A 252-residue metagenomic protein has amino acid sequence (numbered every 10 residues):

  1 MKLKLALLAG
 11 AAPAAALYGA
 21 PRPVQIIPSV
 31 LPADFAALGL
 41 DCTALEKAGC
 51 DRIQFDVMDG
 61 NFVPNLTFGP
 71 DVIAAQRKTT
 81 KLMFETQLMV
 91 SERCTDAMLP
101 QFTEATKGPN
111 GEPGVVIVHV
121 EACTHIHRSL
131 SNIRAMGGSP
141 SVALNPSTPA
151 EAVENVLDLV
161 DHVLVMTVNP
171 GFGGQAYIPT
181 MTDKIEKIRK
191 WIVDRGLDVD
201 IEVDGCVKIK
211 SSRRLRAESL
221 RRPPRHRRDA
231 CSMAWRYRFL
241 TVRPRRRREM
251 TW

Functional and structural regions predicted by a protein language model:
K2-A15: Cleavable N-terminal signal peptides of Sec/SRP-targeted secreted and luminal proteins
L17-V115, E121-C123, N132, P140 (+3 more regions): Conserved N-terminal beta1-alpha1 strand-loop-helix module at the mouth
V24-S29, I53-F55, Q76, F84-L88 (+8 more regions): Hydrophobic faces of well-ordered beta-strands that scaffold small-molecule active sites in alpha/beta enzyme cores
L38, L45, D56, F102 (+5 more regions): Conserved, mostly hydrophobic/aromatic
C42, R93-A105, T148-L159, C206-R221 (+1 more regions): Catalytic cores of alpha/beta
D59-T67, D71-V72, L82, P146 (+1 more regions): Glycine/Thr-rich beta-alpha phosphate-binding loop at enzyme active sites
I133-A135, L197: Structural preference for solvent-exposed beta-strand-turn elements and adjacent flexible terminal/loop segments within
